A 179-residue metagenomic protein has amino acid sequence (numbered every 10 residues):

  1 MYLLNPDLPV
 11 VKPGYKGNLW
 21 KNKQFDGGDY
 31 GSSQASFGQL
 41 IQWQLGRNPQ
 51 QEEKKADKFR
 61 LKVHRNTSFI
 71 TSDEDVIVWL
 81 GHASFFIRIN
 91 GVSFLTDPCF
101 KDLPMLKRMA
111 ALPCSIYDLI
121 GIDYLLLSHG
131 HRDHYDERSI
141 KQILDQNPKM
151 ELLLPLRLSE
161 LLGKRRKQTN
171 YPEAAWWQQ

Functional and structural regions predicted by a protein language model:
M1-P104, C114-D118: Metallo-beta-lactamase
K12, G17, L106-L154, L158: Active-site metal-binding motif and surrounding structural segment of the metallo-beta-lactamase
Q51-S72, L154-Q179: Metallo-beta-lactamase
D75, S93-T96, Y124, K167-T169 (+1 more regions): Functionally constrained cores in energy, signaling, and assembly domains
N90, P148-K149, K167-Q168: Short glycine/proline-enriched coil/turn segments at helix->beta-strand junctions
K101, H131, W177: Catalytic metal-binding/acid-base residues of hydrolase active sites
